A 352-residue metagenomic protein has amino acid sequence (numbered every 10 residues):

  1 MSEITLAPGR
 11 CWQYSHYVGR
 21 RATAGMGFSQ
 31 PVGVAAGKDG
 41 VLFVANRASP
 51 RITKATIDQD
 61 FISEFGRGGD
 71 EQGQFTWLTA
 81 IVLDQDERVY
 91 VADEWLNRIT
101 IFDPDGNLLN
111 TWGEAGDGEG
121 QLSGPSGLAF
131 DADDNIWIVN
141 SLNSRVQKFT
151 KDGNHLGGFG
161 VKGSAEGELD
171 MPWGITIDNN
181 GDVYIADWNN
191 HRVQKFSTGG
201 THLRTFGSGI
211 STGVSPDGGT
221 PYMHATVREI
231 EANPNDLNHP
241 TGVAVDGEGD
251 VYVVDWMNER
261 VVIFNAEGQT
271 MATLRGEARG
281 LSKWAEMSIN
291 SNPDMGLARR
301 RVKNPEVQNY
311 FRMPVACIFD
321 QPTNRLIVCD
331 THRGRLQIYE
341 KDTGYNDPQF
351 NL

Functional and structural regions predicted by a protein language model:
M1-L352: Eukaryotic scaffold repeat domains enriched in small/polar residues
